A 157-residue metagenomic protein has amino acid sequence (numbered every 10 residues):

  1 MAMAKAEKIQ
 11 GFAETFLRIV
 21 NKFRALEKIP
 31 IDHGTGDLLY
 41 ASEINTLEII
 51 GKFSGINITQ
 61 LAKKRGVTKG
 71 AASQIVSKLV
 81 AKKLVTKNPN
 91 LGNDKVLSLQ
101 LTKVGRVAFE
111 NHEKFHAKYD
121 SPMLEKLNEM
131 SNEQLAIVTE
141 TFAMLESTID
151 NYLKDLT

Functional and structural regions predicted by a protein language model:
M1-A41: N-terminal leader segment of winged-helix/HTH proteins
K5-G11, K114, D120-T157: Terminal interaction helix/tail motif
E14-L17, N21, I44, R106 (+3 more regions): Generic structural signal for well-ordered, non-transmembrane alpha-helical segments in soluble/cytosolic regions
L26-T68: N-terminal helix-turn-helix DNA-binding core of bacterial DNA-binding proteins
I75-K78, T141: Residues within the DNA-recognition helix of helix-turn-helix
S77-A136: Charged, amphipathic alpha-helical coiled-coil/dimerization segments
